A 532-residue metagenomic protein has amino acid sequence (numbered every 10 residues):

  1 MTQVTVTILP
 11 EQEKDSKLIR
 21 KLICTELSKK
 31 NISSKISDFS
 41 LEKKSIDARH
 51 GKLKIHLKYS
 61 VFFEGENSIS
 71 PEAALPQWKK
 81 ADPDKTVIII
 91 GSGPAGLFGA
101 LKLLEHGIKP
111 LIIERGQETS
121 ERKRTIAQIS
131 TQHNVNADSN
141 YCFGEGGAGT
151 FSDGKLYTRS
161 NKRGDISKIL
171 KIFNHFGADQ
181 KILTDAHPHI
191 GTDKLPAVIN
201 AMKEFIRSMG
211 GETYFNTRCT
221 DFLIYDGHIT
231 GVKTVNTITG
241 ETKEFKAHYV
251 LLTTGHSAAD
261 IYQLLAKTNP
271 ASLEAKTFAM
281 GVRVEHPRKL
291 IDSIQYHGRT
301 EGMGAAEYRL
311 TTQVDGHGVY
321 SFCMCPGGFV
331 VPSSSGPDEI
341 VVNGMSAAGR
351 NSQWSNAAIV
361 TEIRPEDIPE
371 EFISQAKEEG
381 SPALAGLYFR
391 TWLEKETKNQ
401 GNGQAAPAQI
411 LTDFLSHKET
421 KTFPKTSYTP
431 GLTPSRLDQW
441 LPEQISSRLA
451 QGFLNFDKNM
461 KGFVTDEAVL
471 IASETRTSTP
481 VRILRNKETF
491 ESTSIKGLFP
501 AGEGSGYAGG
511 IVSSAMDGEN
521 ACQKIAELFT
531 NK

Functional and structural regions predicted by a protein language model:
T2-L53, Y59-F151, K155, R159-F176 (+1 more regions): Residues forming the flavin
